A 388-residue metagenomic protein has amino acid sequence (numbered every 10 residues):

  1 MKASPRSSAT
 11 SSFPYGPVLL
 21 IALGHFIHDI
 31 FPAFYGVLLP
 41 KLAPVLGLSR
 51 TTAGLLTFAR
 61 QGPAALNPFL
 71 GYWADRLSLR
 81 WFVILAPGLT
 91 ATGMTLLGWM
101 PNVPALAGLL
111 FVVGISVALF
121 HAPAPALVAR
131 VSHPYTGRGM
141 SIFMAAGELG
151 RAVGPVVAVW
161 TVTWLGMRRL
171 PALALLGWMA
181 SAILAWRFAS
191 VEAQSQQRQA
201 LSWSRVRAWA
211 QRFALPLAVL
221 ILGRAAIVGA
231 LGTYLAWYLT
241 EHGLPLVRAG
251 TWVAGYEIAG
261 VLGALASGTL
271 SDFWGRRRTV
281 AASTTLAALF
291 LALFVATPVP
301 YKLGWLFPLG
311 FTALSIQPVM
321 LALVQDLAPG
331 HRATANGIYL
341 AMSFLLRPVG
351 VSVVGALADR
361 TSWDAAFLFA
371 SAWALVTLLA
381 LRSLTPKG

Functional and structural regions predicted by a protein language model:
F31, V112-A124, P308-M320: Core transmembrane helices of Major Facilitator Superfamily
Y35-G36, F213-A264: Extracytoplasmic gate region of multi-pass secondary transporters
F58-G71, A254-A266: Central cavity-lining transmembrane alpha-helices of secondary-active solute carriers, predominantly the Major
A65-V103, W274: Conserved MFS/SLC helix-loop-helix module at the cytosolic interface between two early adjacent transmembrane helices
L109-A146: Cytoplasmic helix-loop-helix junction between adjacent transmembrane helices in 12-TM secondary transporters
F143-A189: Helix-loop-helix hairpin linking two adjacent transmembrane segments in secondary transporters
W274-M320: C-terminal transmembrane helical hairpin of 12-TM major facilitator-type secondary transporters
P329-R360: A late C-terminal transmembrane helix in Major Facilitator Superfamily
